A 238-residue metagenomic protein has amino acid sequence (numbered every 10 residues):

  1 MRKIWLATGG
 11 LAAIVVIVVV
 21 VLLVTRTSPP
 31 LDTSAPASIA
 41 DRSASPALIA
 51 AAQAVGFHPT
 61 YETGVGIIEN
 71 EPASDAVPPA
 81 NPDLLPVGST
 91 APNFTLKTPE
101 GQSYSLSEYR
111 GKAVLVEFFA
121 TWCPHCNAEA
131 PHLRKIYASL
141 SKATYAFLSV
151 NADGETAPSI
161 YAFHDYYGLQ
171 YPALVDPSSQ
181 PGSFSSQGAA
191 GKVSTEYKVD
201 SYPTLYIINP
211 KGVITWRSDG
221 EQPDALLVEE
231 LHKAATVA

Functional and structural regions predicted by a protein language model:
M1-T90, A238: N-terminal targeting signals for export/organelle localization
F94-V114: A short beta-strand-turn-helix
R110, F118-K135: Conserved redox-active cysteine motifs that mediate thiol-disulfide chemistry, especially di-cysteine Cys-X(1-2)-Cys
L115-V116, F147: Hydrophobic beta-strand anchors of alpha/beta hydrolase catalytic cores
N127-L169, S179-V193: Structural microenvironment flanking redox-active thiols in thiol-disulfide oxidoreductases
D165-L169, D176-K233: Thiol/disulfide oxidoreductase modules built on the thioredoxin-like
